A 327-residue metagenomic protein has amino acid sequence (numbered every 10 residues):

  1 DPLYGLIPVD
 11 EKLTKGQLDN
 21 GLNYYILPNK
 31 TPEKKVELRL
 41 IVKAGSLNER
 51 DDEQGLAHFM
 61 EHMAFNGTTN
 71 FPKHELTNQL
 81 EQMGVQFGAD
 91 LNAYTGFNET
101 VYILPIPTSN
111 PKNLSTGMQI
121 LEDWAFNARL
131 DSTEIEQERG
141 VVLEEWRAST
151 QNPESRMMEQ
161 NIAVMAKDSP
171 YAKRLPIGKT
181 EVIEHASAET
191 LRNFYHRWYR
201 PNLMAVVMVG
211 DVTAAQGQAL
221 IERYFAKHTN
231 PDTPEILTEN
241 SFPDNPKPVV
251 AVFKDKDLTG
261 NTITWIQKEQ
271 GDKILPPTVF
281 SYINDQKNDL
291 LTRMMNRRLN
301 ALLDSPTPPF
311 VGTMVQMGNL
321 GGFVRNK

Functional and structural regions predicted by a protein language model:
D1-T14, Y102-P105, Q160-M204, L237-N240 (+1 more regions): Histidine-acidic residue clusters that define the catalytic metal-binding segment of zinc metallopeptidase domains
P2-I41: Mature N-terminal segment immediately following signal peptide/propeptide cleavage in secreted/periplasmic
E33-K35, T95-E99, Q137, A166 (+5 more regions): Short, solvent-exposed loop/turn segments at the edges of secondary structure
V42-S155, H185, E189-L203, T213-Q216 (+2 more regions): Active-site-adjacent, His/Asp/Glu-enriched structural segments that form or flank metal-binding and acid/base networks
S46, Q86-D90, I266, T292-K327: A structural supersecondary motif
I103-L104, A125-F126, L130, A251-F253 (+2 more regions): Extended catalytic-interface subdomain
V141-N161, S241-N261, A301, S305-V311: Short acidic/His-enriched helical or mixed secondary-structure segments at domain edges of catalytic enzymes and some
A205-T264: An aromatic/glycine/proline-enriched structural segment found at the starts of mature extracellular/organellar domains
